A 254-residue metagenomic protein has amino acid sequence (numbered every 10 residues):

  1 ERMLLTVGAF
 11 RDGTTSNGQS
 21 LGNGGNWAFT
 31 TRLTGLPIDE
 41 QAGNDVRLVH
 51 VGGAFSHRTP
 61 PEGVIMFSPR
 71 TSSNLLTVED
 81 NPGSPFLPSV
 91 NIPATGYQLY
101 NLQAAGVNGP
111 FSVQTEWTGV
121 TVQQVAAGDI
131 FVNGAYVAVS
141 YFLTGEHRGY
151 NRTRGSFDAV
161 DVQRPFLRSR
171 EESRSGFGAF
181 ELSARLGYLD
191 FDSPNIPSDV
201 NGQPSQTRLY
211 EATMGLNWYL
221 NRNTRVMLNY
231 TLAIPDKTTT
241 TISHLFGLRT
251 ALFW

Functional and structural regions predicted by a protein language model:
E1-L5, F29, D45-V51, Q98-Y100 (+6 more regions): Outer-envelope beta-barrel architecture signal
E1-M3, N17-G18, I38-V51, E146-F180 (+1 more regions): Short loop/turn motifs that connect adjacent beta-strands in outer-membrane beta-barrel proteins
E1-R2, P37-D39, V107-P110, L143-H147 (+5 more regions): Outer-membrane beta-barrel strand-turn architecture
V7-R11, V51-H57, T115-G119, Y141 (+2 more regions): Transmembrane beta-barrel strands of outer-membrane/channel proteins
D12-G18, E40, R58-E62, V120-V125 (+2 more regions): Sequence/structural signature of outer-membrane beta-barrel proteins
S20-N26, I92-G96, Q123-N133, N201-R208 (+1 more regions): Replace "Gram-negative outer membrane beta-barrel proteins" with "bacterial and organellar outer membrane beta-barrel
G24-F131: Surface-exposed beta-loop-beta
T31-L33, V137-H147, I242-W254: Outer-membrane beta-barrel "beta-signal"
